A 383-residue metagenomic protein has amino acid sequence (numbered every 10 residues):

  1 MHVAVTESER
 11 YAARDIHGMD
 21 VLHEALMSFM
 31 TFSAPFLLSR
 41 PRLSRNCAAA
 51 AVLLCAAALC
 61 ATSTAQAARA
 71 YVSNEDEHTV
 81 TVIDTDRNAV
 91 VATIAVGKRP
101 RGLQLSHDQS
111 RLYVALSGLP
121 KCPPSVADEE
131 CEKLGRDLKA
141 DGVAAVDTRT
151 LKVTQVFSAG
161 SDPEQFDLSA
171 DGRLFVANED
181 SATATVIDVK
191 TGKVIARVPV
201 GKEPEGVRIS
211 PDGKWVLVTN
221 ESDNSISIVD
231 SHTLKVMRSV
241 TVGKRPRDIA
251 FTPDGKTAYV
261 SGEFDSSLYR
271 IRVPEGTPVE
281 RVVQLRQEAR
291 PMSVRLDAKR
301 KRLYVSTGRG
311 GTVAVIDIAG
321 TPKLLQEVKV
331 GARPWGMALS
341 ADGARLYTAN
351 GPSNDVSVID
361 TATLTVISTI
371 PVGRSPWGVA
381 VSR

Functional and structural regions predicted by a protein language model:
M1-L43: N-terminal secretory signal peptides that target proteins for export/translocation
T6-S8, H23, R45, R87 (+2 more regions): Generic cytosolic/nucleocytoplasmic N-terminal low-complexity/intrinsically disordered segments
A12-R14, M19-V21, A57, V194 (+2 more regions): Hydrophobic alpha-helical membrane context
R14-H17, V52, W215: Enrichment for repetitive, rod-forming helical segments
A49-C60: Bacterial N-terminal signal peptides
A61-R383: Predominantly soluble domains enriched in secretory-pathway, periplasmic, or organellar proteins
